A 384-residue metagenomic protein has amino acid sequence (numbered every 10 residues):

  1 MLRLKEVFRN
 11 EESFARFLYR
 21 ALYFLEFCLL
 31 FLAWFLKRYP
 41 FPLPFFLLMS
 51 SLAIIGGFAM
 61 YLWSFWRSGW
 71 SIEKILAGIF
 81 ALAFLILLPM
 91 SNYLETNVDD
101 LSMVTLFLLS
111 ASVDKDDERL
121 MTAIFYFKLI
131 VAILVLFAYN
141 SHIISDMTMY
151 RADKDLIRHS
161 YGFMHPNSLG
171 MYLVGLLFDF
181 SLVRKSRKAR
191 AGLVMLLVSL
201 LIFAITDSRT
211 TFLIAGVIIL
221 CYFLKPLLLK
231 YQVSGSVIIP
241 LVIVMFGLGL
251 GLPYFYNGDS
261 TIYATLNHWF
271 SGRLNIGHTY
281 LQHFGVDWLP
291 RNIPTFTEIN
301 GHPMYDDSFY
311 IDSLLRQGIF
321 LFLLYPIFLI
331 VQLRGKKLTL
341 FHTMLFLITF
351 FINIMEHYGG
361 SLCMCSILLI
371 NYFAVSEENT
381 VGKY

Functional and structural regions predicted by a protein language model:
L2-T261, Q282-G285, G301-G382: Hydrophobic transmembrane helix bundles of membrane-integrated enzymes that assemble and modify cell-envelope
D100, T265-G277, W288-F296, G301-Y310: Extracytoplasmic catalytic/substrate-binding loops of multi-pass membrane glycan-assembly enzymes
